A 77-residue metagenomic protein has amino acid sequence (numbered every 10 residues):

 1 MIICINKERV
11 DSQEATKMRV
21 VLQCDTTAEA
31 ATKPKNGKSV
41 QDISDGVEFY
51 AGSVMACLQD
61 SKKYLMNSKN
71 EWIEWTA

Functional and structural regions predicted by a protein language model:
M1-V54, L58-S61, T76: Extracellular/surface-exposed low-complexity repeats and stalk/linker segments enriched in Gly/Pro and small polar
S61-E71: Short beta-strand segments and strand-loop junctions that repeat across beta-rich extracellular domains
